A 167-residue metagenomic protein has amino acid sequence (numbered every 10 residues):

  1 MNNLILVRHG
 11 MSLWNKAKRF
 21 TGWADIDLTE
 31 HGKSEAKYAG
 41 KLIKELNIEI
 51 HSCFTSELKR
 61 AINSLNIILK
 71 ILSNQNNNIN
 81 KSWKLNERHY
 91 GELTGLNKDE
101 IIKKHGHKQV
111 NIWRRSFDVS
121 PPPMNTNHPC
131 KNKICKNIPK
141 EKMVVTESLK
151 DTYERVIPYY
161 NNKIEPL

Functional and structural regions predicted by a protein language model:
N2, I48-H51, P166-L167: Short coil/turn segments at beta-strand junctions that form active-site/ligand-binding loops
N3-H9: Short, hydrophobic/glycine-enriched beta-strand segments
L4, I62-N63, K70-N76, K150-L167: Active-site-adjacent alpha-helix immediately C-terminal to a catalytic or transition-state-stabilizing loop
L6, K18, L28, E87 (+1 more regions): Short glycine- and Lys/Arg-enriched binding-loop motifs that mark or flank ligand-binding interfaces
M11-I67, K142-P158: Loop-to-helix element that buttresses phosphate recognition and phosphoryl-transfer chemistry
S12-A17, P122-M124, K133: Short acidic/His/Gly/Ser-rich catalytic and metal-binding motifs that mark active-site loops of diverse hydrolases
Y38-K131, V145: Phosphate-coordination/substrate-recognition cap region in phosphate-metabolizing enzymes
P129-K140: Long, compositionally biased
